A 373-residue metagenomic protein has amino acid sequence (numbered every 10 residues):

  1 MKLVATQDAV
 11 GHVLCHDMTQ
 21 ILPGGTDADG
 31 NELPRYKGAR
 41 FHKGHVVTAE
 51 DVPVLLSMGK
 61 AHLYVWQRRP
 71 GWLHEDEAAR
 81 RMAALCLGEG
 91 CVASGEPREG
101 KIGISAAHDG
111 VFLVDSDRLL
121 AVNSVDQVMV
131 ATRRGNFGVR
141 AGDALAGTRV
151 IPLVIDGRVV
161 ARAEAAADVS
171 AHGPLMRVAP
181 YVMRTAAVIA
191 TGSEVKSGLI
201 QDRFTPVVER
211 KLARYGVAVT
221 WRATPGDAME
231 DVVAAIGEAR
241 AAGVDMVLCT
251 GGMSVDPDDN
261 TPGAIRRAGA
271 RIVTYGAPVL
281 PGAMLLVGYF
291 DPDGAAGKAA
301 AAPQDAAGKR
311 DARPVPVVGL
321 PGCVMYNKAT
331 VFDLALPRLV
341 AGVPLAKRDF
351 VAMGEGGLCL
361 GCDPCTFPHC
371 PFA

Functional and structural regions predicted by a protein language model:
M1-E99: Short, low-complexity N-terminal leaders and the immediately following helix N-cap/first helix
Q7, G11, L33, S94-P97 (+7 more regions): Solvent-exposed alpha-helices and their adjacent loops that cap or buttress functional pockets in soluble metabolic
P23, S57-A61, A84-C91, D109 (+6 more regions): Generic secondary-structure signature for well-ordered alpha-helical cores
H42, T48, P53, R134 (+2 more regions): Residue-level recognition of short, solvent-exposed, well-ordered loop/turn junctions that link secondary-structure
T48, G71-A79, G135-G138, Q201 (+4 more regions): Generic structural signal for well-ordered, non-membrane alpha-helical segments in soluble metabolic enzymes
P53, A61-Y64, A93-S94, K101-G103 (+6 more regions): Structural motif
E77-T220: Short, glycine/charged-enriched hinge/interface segments at domain edges or termini
S193, R203, T220-F372: Short glycine/threonine-rich loop/turn motifs
